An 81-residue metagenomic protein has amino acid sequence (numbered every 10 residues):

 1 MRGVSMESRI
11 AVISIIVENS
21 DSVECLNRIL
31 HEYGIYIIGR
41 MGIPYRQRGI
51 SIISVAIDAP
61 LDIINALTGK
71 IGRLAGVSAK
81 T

Functional and structural regions predicted by a protein language model:
R2-T81: Long, contiguous binding/interaction regions
